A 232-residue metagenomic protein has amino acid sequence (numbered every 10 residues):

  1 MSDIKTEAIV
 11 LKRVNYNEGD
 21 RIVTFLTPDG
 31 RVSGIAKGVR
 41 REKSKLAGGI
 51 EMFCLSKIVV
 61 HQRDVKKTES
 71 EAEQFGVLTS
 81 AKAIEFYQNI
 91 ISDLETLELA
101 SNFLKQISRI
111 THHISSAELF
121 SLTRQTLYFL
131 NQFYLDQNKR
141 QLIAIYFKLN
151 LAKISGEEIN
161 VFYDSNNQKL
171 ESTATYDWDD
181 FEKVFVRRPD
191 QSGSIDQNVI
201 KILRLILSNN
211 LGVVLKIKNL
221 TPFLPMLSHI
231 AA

Functional and structural regions predicted by a protein language model:
M1-I22, L26-A232: Non-catalytic alpha-helical scaffolds and adjoining flexible linkers that form interface surfaces for assembly
